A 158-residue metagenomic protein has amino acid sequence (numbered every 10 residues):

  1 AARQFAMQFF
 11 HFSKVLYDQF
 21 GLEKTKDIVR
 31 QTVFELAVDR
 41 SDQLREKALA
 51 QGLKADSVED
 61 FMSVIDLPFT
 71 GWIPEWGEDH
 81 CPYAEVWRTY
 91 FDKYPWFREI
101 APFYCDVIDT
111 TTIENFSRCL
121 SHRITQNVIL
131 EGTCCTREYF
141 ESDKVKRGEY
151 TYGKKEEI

Functional and structural regions predicted by a protein language model:
A1-G77, P82, V86-Y104, T110 (+3 more regions): N-terminal accessory segment detector
